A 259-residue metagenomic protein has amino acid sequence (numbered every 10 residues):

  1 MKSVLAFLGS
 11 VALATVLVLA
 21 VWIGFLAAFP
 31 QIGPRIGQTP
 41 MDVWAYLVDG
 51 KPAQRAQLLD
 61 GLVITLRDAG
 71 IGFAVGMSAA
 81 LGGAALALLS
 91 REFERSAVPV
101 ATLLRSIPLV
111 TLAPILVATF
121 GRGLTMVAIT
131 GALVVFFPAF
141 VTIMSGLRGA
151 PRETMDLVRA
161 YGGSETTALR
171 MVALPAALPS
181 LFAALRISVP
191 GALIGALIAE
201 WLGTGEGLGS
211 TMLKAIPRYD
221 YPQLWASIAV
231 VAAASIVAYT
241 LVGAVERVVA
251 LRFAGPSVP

Functional and structural regions predicted by a protein language model:
M1-F25: N-terminal signal-anchor/first transmembrane alpha helix
A28-A74: Periplasmic/extracellular loop-to-transmembrane helix junction in inner-membrane transport proteins
D68, S210-S235, Y239: Pore-lining and gate-forming transmembrane alpha-helices of multi-pass membrane transport proteins
I71-A101: Transmembrane-helix boundary motif in ABC transporter permease subunits
R91, R148, W225-P259: C-terminal transmembrane helix and the adjacent membrane-cytosol boundary/short C-terminal tail of inner/organellar
T102-P138, S145-G146: Generic hydrophobic transmembrane alpha-helix motif, especially the helices
I129-L133, E165-A199, W225-A226, A238: Transmembrane alpha-helices
T142-I187, L208, M212, L251: Short cytoplasmic-facing helical segments at TM-TM junctions of multi-pass membrane proteins
